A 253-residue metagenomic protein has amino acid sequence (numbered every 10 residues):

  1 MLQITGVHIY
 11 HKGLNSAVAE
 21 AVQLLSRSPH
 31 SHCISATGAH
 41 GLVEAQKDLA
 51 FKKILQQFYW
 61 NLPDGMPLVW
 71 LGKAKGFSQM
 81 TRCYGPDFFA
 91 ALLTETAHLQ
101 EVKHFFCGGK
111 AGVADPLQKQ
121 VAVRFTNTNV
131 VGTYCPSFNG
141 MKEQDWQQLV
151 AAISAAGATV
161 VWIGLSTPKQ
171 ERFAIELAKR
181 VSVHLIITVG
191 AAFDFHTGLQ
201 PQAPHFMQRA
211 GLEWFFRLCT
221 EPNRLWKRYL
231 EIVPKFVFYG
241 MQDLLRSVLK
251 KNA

Functional and structural regions predicted by a protein language model:
M1-D87: N-terminal nucleotide/polyanion-binding subdomain common to many enzyme families
A39-L42, L165-Q170, A192-F193: Short glycine-rich anion-binding loops that position phosphate/pyrophosphate groups of nucleotides and phosphorylated
Y59, H104, V131, T159 (+1 more regions): Conserved acidic residues
P67-K73, Q202-A253: A transmembrane-helix-recognition feature enriched in membrane-embedded lipid enzymes and envelope glyco-/phospholipid
G72-A156: Conserved beta-alpha
Q118, E171-R180: Short Gly/Thr/Asp-enriched flexible loops that form oxyanion-binding sites at enzyme active sites
C135-M141, S182-T220: Short, flexible loop segments at boundaries between secondary-structure elements
I153, G157-W162, S166-T167, V183: Proline-aspartate-enriched helix->loop->beta-strand connector
